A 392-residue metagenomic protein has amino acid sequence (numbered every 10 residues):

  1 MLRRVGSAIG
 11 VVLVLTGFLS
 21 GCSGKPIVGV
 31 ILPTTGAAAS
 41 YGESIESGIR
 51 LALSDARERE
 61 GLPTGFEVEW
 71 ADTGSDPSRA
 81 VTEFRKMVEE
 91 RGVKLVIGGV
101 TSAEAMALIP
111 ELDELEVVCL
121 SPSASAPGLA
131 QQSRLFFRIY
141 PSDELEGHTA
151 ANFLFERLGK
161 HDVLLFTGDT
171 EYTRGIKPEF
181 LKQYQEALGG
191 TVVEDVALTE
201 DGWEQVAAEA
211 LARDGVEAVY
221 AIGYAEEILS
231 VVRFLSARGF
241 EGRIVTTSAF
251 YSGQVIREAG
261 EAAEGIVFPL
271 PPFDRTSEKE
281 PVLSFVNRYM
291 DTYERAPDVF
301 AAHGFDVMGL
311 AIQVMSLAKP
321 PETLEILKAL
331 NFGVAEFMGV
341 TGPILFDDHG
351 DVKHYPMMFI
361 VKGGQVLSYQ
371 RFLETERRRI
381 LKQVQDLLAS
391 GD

Functional and structural regions predicted by a protein language model:
L2-D392: Extracytosolic ligand-binding ectodomains
